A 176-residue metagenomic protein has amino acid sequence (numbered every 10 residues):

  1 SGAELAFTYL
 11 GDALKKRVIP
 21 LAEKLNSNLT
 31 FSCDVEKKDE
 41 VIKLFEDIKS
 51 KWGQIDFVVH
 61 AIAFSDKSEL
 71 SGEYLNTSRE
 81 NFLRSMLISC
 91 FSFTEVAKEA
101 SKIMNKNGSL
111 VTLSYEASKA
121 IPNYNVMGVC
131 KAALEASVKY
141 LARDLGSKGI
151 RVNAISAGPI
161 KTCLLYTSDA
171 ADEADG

Functional and structural regions predicted by a protein language model:
S1-E80: Short-chain dehydrogenase/reductase
I19, L164-L165: A short local structural element in Rossmann-fold oxidoreductases
S27, G53-D56, A100-E116, S147-I150: Active-site loop of short-chain dehydrogenase/reductase
A63-I88, S92, S109-S147, P159-K161: Catalytic loop of short-chain dehydrogenase/reductase
A97-K98, K139: A short, exposed helix-loop element centered on a Lys and neighboring polar residues
V152, S156-L164: Short, flexible catalytic-loop segment of classical short-chain dehydrogenase/reductase
Y166-A171: Conserved small/polar residues in nucleotide/adenosyl-binding loops
